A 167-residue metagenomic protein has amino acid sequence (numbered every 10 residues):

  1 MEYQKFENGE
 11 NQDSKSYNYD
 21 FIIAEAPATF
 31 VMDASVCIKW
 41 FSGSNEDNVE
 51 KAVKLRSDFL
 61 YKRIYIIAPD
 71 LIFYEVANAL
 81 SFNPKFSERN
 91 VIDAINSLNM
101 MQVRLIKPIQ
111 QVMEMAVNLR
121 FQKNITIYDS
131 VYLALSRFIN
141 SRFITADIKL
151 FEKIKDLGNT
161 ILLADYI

Functional and structural regions predicted by a protein language model:
M1-A68, N83-V91: Short, well-structured N-terminal submotif of metal-dependent ribonuclease cores
M1-T29, I106, L133-I167: Acidic, PIN/NYN-like endoribonuclease modules and their adjacent C-terminal/linker elements
V36-C37, I72, Q111-V112, Y132 (+1 more regions): Alpha-helix capping/helix-boundary segments
K39-F41, A79, K153-I154: Residues that scaffold the ATP/ADP-binding catalytic core of kinase and kinase-like folds
V53, L71, E75-I106, M113: Active-site-proximal, substrate-binding regions of enzyme catalytic domains and RNA-binding/basic surfaces
Y61-R63, M101, I139, L157: Structured helix-beta-strand junction loops
V103-A146: Active-site neighborhoods of divalent-metal-dependent phosphate/nucleic-acid chemistry enzymes
